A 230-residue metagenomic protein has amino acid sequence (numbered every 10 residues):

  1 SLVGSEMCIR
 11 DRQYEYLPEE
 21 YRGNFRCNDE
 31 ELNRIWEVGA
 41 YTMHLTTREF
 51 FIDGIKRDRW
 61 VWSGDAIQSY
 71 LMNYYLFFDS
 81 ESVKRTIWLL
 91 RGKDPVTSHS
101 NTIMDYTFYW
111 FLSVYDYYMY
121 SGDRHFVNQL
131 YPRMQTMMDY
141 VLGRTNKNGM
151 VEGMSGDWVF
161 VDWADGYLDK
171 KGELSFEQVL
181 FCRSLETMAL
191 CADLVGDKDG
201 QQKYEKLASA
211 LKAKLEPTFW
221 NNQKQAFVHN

Functional and structural regions predicted by a protein language model:
L2-C8: Short, small-residue-biased leader/transition segments that mark boundaries at the very start of proteins
D11-V38, H44-L45, F51-R85, H99-N101 (+3 more regions): Active-site acid/base region of carbohydrate-active enzymes
